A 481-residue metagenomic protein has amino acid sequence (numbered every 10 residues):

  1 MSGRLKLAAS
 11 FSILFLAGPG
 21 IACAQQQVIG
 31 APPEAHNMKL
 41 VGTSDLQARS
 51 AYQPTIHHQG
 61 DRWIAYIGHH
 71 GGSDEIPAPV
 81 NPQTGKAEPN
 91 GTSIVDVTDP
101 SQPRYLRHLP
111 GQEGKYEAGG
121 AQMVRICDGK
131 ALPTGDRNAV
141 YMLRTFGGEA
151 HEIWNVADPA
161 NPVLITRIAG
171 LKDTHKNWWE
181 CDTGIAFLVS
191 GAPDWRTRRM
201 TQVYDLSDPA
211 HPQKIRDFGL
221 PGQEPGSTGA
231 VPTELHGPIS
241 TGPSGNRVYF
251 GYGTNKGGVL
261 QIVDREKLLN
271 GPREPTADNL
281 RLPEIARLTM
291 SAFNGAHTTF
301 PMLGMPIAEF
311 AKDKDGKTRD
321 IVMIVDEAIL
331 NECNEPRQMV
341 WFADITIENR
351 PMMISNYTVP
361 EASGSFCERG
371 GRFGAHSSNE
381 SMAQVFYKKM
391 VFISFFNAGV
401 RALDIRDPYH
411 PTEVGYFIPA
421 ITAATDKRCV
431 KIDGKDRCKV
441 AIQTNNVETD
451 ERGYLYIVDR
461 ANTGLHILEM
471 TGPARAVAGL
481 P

Functional and structural regions predicted by a protein language model:
M1-L5: N-terminal secretory signal peptides that target proteins for export/translocation
A8-G20: Bacterial N-terminal signal peptides
C23-P481: Feature marking well-ordered beta-strand scaffolds used for ligand recognition
